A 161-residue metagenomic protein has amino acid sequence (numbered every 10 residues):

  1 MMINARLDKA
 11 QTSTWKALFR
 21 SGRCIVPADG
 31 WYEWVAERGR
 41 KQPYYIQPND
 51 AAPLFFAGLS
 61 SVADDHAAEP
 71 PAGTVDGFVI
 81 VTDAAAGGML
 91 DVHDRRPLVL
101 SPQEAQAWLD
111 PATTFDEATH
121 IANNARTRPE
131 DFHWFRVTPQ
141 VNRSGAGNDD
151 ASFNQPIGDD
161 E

Functional and structural regions predicted by a protein language model:
M1-E161: A structured binding-face within diverse protein domains that lines the active/interaction site
